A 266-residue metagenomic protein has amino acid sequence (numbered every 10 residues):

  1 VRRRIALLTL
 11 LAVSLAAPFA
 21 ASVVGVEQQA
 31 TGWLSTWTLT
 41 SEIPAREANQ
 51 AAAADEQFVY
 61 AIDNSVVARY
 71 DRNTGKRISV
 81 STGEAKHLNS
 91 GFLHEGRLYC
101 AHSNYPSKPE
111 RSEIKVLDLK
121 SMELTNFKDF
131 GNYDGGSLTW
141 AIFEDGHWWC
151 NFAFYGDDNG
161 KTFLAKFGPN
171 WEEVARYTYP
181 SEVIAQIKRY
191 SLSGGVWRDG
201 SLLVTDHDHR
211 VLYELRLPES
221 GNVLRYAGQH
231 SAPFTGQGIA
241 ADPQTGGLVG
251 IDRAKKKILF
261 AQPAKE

Functional and structural regions predicted by a protein language model:
V26-R46: A short helix->beta-strand "capping" segment at the edge of beta-propeller domains
T40-A45, V80-E84, K128-D134, Y177-K188 (+1 more regions): Surface loop/turn motifs at the tips and blade-to-blade linkers of beta-strand repeat domains
T40-S65, H87-S90: Beta-strand-rich domains and repeat architectures in extracellular enzymes and scaffolds, especially beta-propellers
E47-A48, K86-H87, E110, D134-S137 (+2 more regions): Beta-rich catalytic cores
A68, S107-K115, D158-A165, R210-L215 (+1 more regions): Structural motif
D71-G75, D118-M122, G168-W171, R216-G221 (+1 more regions): Short loop/turn segments that connect beta-strands within beta-propeller blades
G75-Y105, R111-S112: Blade-loop segments of beta-propeller domains
V223-A240: Conserved blade-ending motifs and adjacent loop-strand segments that build the rim/top face of beta-propeller domains
